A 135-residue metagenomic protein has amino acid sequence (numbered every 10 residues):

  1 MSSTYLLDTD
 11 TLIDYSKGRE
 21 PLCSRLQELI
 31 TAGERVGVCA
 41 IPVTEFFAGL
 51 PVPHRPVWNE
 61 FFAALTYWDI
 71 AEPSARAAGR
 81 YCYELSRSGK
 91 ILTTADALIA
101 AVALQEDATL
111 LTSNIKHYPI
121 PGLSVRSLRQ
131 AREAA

Functional and structural regions predicted by a protein language model:
M1-V38, F47-A63, R132-A135: Short, well-structured N-terminal submotif of metal-dependent ribonuclease cores
S2-T4, R25, A100, L104-A135: Acidic, PIN/NYN-like endoribonuclease modules and their adjacent C-terminal/linker elements
S3, T66-S113: Active-site neighborhoods of divalent-metal-dependent phosphate/nucleic-acid chemistry enzymes
D8-T9, F46, A78, A103: Generic structural signal for small/hydrophobic residues in well-ordered secondary structure, especially within
T11-L12, P42, S74, L98-I99 (+1 more regions): Alpha-helix capping/helix-boundary segments
E20, G37, I41, P53 (+2 more regions): Residues at secondary-structure transition points
C23, V43, R55-W58, A75-A78 (+1 more regions): A general structural signal for well-ordered alpha-helical segments in protein cores
T44-E45, P73-A77, A131-A135: A short acidic, often aromatic-flanked loop/helix-cap motif at beta-alpha or helix-coil junctions that lines enzyme
